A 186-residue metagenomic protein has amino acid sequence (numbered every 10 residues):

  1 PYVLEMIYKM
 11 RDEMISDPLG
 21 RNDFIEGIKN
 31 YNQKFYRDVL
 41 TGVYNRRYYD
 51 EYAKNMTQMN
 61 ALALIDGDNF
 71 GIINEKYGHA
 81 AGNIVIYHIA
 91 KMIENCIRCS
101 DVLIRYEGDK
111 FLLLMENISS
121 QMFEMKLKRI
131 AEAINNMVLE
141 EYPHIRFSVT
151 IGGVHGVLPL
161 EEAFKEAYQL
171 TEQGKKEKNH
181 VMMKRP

Functional and structural regions predicted by a protein language model:
Y2-L40, R46-M59: Signal-transducing coiled-coil linker helices
Y36, N45-A61, D68-N95, I104-G108 (+4 more regions): Conserved long alpha-helical elements within nucleotide-processing catalytic cores of c-di-GMP signaling and class III
A61-I65, I104, G152-V154, M182: Conserved beta-strand cores of small sensory beta-sandwich domains that regulate signal transduction, primarily PAS/PAC
V102-R105, I145: A short pre-motif secondary-structure segment
L114-F123, E141-H144, S148-E166, L170: Catalytic strand-loop-helix junctions within cyclic-nucleotide turnover domains
N135-V138, Y142, E162-P186: Catalytic/regulatory signature loops of cyclic-dinucleotide turnover enzymes and related class III nucleotidyl cyclases
